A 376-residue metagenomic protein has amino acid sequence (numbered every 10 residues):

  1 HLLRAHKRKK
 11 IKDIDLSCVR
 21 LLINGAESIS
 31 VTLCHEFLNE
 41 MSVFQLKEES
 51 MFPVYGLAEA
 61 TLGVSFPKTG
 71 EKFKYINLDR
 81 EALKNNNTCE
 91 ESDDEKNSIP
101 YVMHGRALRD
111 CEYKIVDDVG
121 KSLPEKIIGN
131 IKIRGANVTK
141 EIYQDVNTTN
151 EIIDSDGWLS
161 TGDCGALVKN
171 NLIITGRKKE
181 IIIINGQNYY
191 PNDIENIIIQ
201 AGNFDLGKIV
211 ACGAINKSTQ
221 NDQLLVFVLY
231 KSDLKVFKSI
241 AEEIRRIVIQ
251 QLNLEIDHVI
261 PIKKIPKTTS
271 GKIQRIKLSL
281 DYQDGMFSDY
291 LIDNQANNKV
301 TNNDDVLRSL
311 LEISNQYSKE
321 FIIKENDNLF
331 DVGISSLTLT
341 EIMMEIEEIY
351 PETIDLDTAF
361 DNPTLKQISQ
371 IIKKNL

Functional and structural regions predicted by a protein language model:
A5-N97, E112, G120: Gly/Ser/Thr-rich phosphate-binding loop
I23-S28, V102-M103, K132, I184-N188 (+2 more regions): Hydrophobic alpha-helical scaffolding
Y101-K114, D118-K126, N130-N188: Conserved ATP-binding/catalytic segment of the ANL
G135, K140-E141, G162-L252, M344: AMP-binding/adenylate-forming catalytic core of the ANL superfamily
I182-G186, P266, V300-D305, I322-T338 (+1 more regions): Glycine-rich loop motifs involved in handling phospho/adenylate chemistry
Q200-K208, V248-I256, S314-I322, E348-E352: Short secondary-structure junctions
G213, L225-V226, R245-K299, M343: Conserved C-terminal "lid"/linker of ANL adenylate-forming enzymes
N294-E325, T338-E345, I349, D361 (+1 more regions): Thiotemplate assembly-line natural product biosynthesis machinery
